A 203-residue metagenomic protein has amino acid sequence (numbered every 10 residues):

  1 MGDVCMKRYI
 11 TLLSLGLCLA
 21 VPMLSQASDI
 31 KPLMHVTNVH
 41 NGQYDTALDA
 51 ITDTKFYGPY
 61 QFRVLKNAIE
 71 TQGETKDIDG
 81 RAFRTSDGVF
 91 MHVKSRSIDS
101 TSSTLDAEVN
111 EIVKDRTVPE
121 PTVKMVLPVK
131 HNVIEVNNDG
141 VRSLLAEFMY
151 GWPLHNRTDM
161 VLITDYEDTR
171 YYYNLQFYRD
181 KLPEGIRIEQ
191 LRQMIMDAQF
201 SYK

Functional and structural regions predicted by a protein language model:
G2-C5, L24-F90, K130, L154-H155 (+2 more regions): N-terminal targeting sequences that direct proteins away from the cytosol to non-cytosolic compartments
V4-L13: Bacterial N-terminal signal peptides that target proteins for export
S14-P22: Bacterial N-terminal signal peptides
Q72, V109, V113-K124, I195-Y202: Sec/Tat-exported extracytoplasmic proteins
Q72, V93-R96, V129-V136: Short amphipathic beta-strand and strand-loop transition segments with alternating hydrophobic
D79-E111: A short acidic-to-branched-hydrophobic micro-motif
K94, E147-M149, Q176: Residue-level recognition of well-ordered beta-strand positions that form the cores of beta-sheet-rich folds across
K114-Y166: Signature of long, low-cysteine stretches enriched in small and polar/charged residues
